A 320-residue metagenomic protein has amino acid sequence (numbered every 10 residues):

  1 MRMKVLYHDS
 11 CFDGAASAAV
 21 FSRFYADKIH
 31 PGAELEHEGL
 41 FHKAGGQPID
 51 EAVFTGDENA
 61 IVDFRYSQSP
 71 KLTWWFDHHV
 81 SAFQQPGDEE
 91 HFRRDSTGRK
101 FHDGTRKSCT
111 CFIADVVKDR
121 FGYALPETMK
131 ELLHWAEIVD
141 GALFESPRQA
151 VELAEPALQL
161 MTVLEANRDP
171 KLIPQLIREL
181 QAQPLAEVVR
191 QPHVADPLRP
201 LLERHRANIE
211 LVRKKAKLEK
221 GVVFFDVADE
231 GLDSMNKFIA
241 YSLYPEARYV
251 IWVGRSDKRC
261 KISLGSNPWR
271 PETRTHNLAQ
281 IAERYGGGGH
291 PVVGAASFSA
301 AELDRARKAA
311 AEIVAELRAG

Functional and structural regions predicted by a protein language model:
M1-L153, K217-V222, V227-A228, D233-I239 (+2 more regions): Replace "Mg2+/Mn2+-dependent" with "divalent metal-dependent
L143-M235: Glycine-rich, Lys/Arg-enriched anion-binding loops that position phosphate/diphosphate groups for phosphoryl
